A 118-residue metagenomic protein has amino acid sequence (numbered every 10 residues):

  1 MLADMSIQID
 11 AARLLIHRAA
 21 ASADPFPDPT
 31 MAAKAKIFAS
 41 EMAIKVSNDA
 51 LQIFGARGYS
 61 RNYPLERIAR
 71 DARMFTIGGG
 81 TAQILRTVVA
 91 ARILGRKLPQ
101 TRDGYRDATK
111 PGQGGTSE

Functional and structural regions predicted by a protein language model:
M1-E118: Alpha-helical interface subdomain recognition
